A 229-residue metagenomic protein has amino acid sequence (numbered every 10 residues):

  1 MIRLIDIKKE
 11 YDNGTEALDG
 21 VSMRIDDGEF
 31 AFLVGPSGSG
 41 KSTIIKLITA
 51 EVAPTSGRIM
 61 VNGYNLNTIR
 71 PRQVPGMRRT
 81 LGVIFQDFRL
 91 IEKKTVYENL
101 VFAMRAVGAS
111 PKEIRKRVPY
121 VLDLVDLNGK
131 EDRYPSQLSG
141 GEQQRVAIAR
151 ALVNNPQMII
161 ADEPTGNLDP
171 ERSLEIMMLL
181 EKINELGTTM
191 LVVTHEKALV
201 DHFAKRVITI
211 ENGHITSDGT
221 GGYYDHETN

Functional and structural regions predicted by a protein language model:
T49: Helix-to-loop junction immediately C-terminal to a conserved catalytic motif
G57-N65: Conserved ABC transporter NBD signature motif
K94-F102: Short coil-to-helix segment of the ABC ATPase nucleotide-binding domain corresponding to the Q-loop/switch region
Y134-L138, E142: Conserved ABC ATPase signature
V153-Q157: A short, proline-enriched helix->beta-strand linker immediately N-terminal to the Walker B motif in ABC-type P-loop
I159-D162: Catalytic Walker B motif of ABC-type/P-loop ATPase nucleotide-binding domains
P170-R172: Helix N-cap at the start of a conserved alpha-helix in ABC-type nucleotide-binding domains
